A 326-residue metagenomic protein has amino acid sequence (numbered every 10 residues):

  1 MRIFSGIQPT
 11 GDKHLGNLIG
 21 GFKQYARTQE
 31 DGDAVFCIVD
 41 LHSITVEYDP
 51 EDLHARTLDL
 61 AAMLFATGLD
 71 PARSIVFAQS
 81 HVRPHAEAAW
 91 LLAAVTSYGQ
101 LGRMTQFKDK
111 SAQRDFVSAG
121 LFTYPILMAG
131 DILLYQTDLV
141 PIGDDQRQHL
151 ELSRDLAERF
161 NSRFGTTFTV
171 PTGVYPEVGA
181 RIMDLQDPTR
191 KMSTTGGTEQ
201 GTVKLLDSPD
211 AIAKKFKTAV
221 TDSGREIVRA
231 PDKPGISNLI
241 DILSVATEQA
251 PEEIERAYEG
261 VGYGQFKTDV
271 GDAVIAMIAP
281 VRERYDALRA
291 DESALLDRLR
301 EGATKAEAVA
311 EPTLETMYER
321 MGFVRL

Functional and structural regions predicted by a protein language model:
R2-G130, D286: N-terminal Rossmann-like or analogous alpha/beta NTP/dinucleotide-binding catalytic cores that position adenine
I7-P9, D40-H42, D138-L139, G196 (+1 more regions): Short, histidine-centered active-site or binding-site loop motifs used for metal coordination, general acid-base
A61, G68, T96-G99, T137 (+2 more regions): A generic secondary-structure signal for well-formed alpha-helical elements
I75-A78, P141, G224: Short catalytic-loop micro-motif centered on adjacent basic/acidic residues
Y98-G102, L134-P141, S244-I254, R282: Short helix-capping/linker segments at secondary-structure and domain boundaries
R114-F160, F164, D184: Internal, conserved structured core segments that host functional sites
Q148, R154-L326: Conserved nucleotide- and phosphate/pyrophosphate-binding catalytic cores in adenylate/nucleotidyl-handling enzymes
